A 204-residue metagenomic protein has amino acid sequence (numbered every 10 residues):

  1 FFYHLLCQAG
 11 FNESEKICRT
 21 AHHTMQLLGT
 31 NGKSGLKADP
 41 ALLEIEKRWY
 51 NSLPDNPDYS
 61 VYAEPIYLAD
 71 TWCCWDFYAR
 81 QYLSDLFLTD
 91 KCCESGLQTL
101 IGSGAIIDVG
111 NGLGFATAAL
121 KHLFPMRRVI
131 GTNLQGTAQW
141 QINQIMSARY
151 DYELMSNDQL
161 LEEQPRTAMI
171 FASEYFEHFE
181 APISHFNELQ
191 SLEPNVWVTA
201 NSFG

Functional and structural regions predicted by a protein language model:
F1-E163, F186-E188, T199-G204: Conserved N-terminal segment of class I S-adenosyl-L-methionine
F171: A conserved beta-strand element that flanks and buttresses the S-adenosyl-L-methionine
Y175: Hydrophobic adenine-recognition pocket in adenosine-nucleotide-binding enzymes
F179-L189: A short, conserved alpha-helix within the catalytic core of class I
P194-N195: Proline-aspartate-enriched helix->loop->beta-strand connector
